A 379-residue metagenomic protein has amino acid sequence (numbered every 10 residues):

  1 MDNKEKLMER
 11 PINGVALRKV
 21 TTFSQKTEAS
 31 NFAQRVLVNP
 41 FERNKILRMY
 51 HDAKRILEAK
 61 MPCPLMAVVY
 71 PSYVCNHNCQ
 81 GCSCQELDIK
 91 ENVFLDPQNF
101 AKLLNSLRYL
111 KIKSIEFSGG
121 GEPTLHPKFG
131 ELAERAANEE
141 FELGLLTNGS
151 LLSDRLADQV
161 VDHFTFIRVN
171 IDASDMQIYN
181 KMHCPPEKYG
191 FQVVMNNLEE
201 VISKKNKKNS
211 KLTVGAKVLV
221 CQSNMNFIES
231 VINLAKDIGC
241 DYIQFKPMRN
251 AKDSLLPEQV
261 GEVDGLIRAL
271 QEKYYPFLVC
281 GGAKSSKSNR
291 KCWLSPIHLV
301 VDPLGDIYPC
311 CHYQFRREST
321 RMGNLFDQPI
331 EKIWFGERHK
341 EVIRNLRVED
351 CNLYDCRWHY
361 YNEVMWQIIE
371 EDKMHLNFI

Functional and structural regions predicted by a protein language model:
D2-R10, V15-K19, C63-V68, M248-K252 (+3 more regions): Accessory C-terminal segments flanking Radical SAM cores
L7-F166, Q192, L255-L266, E363 (+2 more regions): Conserved alpha-helical substructure of the radical SAM core
M66, L110-S118, A137-G144, T165-I171 (+1 more regions): Conserved C-terminal portion of the radical SAM core fold that forms the substrate/S-adenosylmethionine-binding
H77, M176-Q177, Y308, Q328: Glycine-centered loop/turn positions within well-structured domains that cap or flank conserved ligand/cofactor-binding
C82, D175, C310: Short, basic/glycine-rich phosphate-binding loops at helix/coil junctions that contact nucleotide phosphates
Q85, M182-P185, Y313, G336: Residue-level signal for well-ordered alpha-helical positions
P123-T124, G149-D154, V169-K188, S223 (+1 more regions): Conserved radical SAM core fold
